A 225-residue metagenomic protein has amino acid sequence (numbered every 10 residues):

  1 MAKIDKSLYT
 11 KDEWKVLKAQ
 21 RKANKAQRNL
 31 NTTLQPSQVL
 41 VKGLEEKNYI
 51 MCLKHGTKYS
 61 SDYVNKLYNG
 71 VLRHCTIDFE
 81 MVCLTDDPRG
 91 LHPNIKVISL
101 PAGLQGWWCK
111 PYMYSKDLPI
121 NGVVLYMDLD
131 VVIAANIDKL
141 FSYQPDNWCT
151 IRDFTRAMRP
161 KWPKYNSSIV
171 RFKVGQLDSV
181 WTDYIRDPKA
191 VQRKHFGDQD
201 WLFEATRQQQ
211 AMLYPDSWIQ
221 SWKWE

Functional and structural regions predicted by a protein language model:
S7-T32: Basic, mixed-charge low-complexity alpha-helical segments
Q27-G106, P119-I120, V174: N-terminal anchoring/stem segment of glycosyltransferases
E46, I77, P93, K110 (+3 more regions): Residues that flank catalytic or metal-binding motifs in active/ligand-binding sites
I77-D86, V124-L125, W148-I151, M212: Short, hydrophobic beta-strand segments that form beta-sheet elements in well-ordered domains
M81, Y114, D130, V170 (+1 more regions): A residue-level signal for conserved active-site and pocket-lining positions in enzyme catalytic cores
R89-H92, V97-S99, P111-W162, F172: GT-A fold catalytic core of metal-dependent nucleotide-sugar glycosyltransferases, centered on the diacidic
R89-L91, A102-W107, R156-M158, W218-W224: A short acidic, often aromatic-flanked loop/helix-cap motif at beta-alpha or helix-coil junctions that lines enzyme
V174-E225: Catalytic core and acceptor-binding pocket of nucleotide-sugar-dependent glycosyltransferases
